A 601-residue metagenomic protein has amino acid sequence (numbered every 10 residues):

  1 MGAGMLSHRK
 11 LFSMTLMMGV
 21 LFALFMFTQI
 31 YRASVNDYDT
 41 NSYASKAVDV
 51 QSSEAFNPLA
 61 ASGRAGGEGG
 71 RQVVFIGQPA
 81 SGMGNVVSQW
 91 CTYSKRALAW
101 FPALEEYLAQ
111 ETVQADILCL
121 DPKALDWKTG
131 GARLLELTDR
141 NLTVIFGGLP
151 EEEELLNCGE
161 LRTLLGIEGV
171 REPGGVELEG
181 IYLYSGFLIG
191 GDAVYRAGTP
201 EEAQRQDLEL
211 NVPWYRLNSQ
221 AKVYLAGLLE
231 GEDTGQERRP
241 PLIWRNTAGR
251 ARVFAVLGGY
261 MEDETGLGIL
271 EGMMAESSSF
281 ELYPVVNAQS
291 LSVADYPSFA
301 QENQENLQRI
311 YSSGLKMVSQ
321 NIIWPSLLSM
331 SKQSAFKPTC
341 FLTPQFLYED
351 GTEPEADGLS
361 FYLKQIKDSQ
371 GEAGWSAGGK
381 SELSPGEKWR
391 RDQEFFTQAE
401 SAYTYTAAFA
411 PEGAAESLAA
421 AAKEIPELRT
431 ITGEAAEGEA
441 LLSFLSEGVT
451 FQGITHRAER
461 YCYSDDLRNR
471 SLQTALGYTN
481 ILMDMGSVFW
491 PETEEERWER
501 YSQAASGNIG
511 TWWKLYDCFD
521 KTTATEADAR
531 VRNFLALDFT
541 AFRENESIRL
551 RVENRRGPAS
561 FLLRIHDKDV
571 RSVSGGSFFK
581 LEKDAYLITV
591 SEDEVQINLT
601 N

Functional and structural regions predicted by a protein language model:
F12, L16-A23, S381-F451, E492-T493: Catalytic domains of cell-wall/extracellular-matrix polysaccharide-remodeling enzymes, centered on de-N-acetylation
Q72-G77, R140, F146-G169, P297-Q301 (+3 more regions): Metal-dependent polysaccharide deacetylase catalytic core of the NodB/CE4 family, i.e., the active-site-bearing domain
I76-E153, C340: Helical hinge/lid and interdomain linker segments adjacent to catalytic or ligand-binding clefts that mediate domain
Q114-A115, Q206-A288, Y478-T479: A glycine-centered loop/beta-turn motif at secondary-structure junctions
D126-G131, E582-N601: C-terminal beta-strand-rich structural cap/linker in extracellular carbohydrate-active enzymes
W127-G198: A glycine-rich, often tryptophan-bearing local segment used as a flexible ligand/cofactor-contacting loop or short
G258-G259, F280-Y283, N287-A300, S331 (+1 more regions): Catalytic grooves of carbohydrate-active enzymes
G258-K364: Active-site beta->alpha N-cap acidic-glycine motif
